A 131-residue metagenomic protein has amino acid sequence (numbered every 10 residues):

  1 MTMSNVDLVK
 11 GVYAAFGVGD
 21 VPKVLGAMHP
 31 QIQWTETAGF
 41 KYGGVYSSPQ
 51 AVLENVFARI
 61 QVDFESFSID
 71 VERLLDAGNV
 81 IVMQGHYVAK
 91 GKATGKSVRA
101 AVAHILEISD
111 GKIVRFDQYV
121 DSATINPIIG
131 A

Functional and structural regions predicted by a protein language model:
M1-Q31, G130-A131: Short, low-complexity N-terminal intrinsically disordered segments enriched in polar/charged residues
H29-N79: A solvent-exposed, acidic/Ser-Thr-rich amphipathic alpha-helical stretch
I69-L74, A101-E107: Hydrophobic/aromatic beta-strand elements that line small-molecule binding cavities or substrate pockets in beta-rich
N79-Y87: A short hydrophobic beta-strand element
Y87-A89, I108: Hydrophobic beta-strand positions in extracellular immunoglobulin-like domains
A89-R99: Short, cysteine-centered beta-strand-loop-beta hairpins and adjacent loop/turn segments enriched in charged/polar
I105-P127: Short beta-strand edge/turn micro-motifs at domain boundaries
